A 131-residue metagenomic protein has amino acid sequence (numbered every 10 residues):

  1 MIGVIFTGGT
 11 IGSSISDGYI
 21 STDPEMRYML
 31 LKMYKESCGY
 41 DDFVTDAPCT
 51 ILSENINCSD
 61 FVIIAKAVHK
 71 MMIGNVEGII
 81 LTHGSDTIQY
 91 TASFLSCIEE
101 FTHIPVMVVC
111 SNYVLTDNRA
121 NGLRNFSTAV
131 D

Functional and structural regions predicted by a protein language model:
M1-D131: Active-site histidine-anchored catalytic micro-motif
